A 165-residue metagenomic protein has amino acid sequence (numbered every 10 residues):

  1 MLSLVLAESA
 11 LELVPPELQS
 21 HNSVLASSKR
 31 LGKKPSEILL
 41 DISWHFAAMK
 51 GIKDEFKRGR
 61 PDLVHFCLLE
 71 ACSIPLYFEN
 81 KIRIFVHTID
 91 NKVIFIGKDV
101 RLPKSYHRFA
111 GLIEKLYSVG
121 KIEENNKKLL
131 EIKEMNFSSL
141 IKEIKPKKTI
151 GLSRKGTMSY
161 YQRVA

Functional and structural regions predicted by a protein language model:
L2-M158: RNA substrate-binding interface of SAM-dependent RNA methyltransferases
Y161-Q162: Short terminal or interdomain "cap/linker" segment that borders an active site or interface and mediates
A165: Extended hydrophobic
